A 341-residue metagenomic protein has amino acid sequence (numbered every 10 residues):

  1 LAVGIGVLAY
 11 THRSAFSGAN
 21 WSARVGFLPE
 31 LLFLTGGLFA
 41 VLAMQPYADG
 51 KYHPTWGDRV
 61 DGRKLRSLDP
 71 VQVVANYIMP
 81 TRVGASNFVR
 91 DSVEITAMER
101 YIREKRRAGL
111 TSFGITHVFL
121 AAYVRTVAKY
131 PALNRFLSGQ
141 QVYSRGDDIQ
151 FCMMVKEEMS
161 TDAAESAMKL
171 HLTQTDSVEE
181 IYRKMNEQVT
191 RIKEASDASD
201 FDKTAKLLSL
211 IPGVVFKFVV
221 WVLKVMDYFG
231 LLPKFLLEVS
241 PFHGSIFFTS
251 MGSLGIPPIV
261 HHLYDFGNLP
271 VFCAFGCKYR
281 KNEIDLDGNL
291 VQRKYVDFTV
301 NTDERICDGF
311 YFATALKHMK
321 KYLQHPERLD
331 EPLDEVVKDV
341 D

Functional and structural regions predicted by a protein language model:
I5-D341: C-terminal catalytic/motor cores of large multi-domain enzyme assemblies
